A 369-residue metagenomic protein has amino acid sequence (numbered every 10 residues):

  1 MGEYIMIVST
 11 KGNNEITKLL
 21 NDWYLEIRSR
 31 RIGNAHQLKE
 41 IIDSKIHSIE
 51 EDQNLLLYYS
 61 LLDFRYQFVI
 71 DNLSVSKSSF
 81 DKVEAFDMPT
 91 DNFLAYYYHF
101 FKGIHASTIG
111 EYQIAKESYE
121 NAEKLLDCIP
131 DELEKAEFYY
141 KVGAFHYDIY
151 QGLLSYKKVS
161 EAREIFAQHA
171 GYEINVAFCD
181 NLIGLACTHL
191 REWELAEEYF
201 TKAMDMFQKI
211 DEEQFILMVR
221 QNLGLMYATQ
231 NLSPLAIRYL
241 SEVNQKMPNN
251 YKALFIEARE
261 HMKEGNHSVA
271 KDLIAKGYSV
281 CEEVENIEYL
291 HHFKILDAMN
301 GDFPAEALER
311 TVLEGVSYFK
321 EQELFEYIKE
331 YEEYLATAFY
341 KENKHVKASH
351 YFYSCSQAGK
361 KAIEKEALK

Functional and structural regions predicted by a protein language model:
M1-K102, I274, Y278, P304-E314 (+1 more regions): Flexible inter-repeat linkers and adjacent short helices within tandem amphipathic alpha-helical repeat scaffolds
K11-E15, E51-L56, T90-Y97, P130-E137 (+6 more regions): Alpha-solenoid helical repeat architecture
L19-R30, S60-D71, Y96-G110, E137-Y150 (+5 more regions): Tandem amphipathic alpha-helical repeat scaffolds
I32, L73, Y112, E132 (+8 more regions): TPR-repeat structural position
E40-H47, F80-M88, E120-D131, S160-G171 (+5 more regions): Amphipathic alpha-helical segments of tetratricopeptide repeats
N54, L62-E161, I165: Long, mid-chain structured domain cores
Y156, S160-M226: Loop-centered beta-sheet repeat module
